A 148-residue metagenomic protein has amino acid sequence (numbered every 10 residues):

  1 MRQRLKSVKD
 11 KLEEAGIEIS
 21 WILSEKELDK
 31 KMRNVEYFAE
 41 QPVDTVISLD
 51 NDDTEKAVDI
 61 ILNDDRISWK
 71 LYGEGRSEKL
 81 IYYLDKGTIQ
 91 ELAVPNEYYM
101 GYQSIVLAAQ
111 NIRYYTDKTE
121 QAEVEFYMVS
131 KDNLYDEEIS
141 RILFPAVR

Functional and structural regions predicted by a protein language model:
M1-I19, K56, M100: Short, solvent-exposed amphipathic alpha-helices that sit in or adjacent to ligand/effector-binding or catalytic
R2-S7, R76-L80, P95-Y115: Hydrophobic alpha-helical segments within soluble ligand-binding/sensing domains
V8, E25-I81: Hydrophobic alpha-helical
E13-S20, Q41-T45, R66-W69, G87-T88: Loop/turn elements at helix/coil->beta-strand transitions in domains of secreted/extracellular proteins
W21-L23, L71, E91-L92, M128: Conserved beta-strand scaffold positions in the cores of enzyme catalytic domains, especially in NTP/NDP-utilizing
L80-Y83, A146-R148: Extracellular/periplasmic bilobal clamshell ligand-binding domains
K86-Y98: Short beta-strand elements at the ligand-binding edges of bilobed clamshell
Y99-R148: Hinge/cleft segment of the Venus flytrap/periplasmic-binding protein
